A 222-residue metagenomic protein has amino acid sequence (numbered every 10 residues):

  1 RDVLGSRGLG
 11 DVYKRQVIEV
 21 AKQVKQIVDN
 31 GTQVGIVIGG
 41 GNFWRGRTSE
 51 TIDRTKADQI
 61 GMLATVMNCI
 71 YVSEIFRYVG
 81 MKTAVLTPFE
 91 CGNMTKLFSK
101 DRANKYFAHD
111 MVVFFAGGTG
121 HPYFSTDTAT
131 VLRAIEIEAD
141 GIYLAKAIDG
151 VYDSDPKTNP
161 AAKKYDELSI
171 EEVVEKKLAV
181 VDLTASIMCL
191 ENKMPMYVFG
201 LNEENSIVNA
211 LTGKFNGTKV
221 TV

Functional and structural regions predicted by a protein language model:
D2-L9, Y13: Single conserved hydrophobic/aromatic residue that forms the stacking wall/gate of nucleotide- or nucleobase-binding
E19-I27, F115-T119, A162-G213: Polyanion-binding loop/helix "lid" in catalytic or ligand-binding cores
V28, I70-G80, L132-D140, M188-N192: Alpha-helix C-terminal capping segments
T32-G35, D110-V112: Loop/turn-to-beta-strand initiation segments
G35-G39, T83-P88, F115-A116, Y143-K146 (+1 more regions): General beta-strand structural signal in soluble alpha/beta enzymes
T48-V113, T128: Ligand-binding beta-strand-loop-alpha-helix segment within the catalytic cores of soluble metabolic enzymes
D101-D153: Internal active-site segments that recognize and position negatively charged phosphoryl groups and nucleotide moieties
I137-T158, K193-N205: Glycine-rich phosphate/pyrophosphate-binding loops and their adjacent beta-strand/loop elements at enzyme active sites
